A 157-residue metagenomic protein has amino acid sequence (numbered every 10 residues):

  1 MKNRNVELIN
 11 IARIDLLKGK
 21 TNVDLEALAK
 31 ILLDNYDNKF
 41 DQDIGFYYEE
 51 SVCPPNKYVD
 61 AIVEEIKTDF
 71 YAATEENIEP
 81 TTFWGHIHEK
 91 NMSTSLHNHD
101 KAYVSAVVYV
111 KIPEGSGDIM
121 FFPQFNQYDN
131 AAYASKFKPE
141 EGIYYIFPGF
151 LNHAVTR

Functional and structural regions predicted by a protein language model:
M1-E76, S93: Non-heme Fe(II)/2-oxoglutarate
E79-I146, F150, A154-T156: Catalytic core of non-heme Fe(II) oxygenases with the double-stranded beta-helix
